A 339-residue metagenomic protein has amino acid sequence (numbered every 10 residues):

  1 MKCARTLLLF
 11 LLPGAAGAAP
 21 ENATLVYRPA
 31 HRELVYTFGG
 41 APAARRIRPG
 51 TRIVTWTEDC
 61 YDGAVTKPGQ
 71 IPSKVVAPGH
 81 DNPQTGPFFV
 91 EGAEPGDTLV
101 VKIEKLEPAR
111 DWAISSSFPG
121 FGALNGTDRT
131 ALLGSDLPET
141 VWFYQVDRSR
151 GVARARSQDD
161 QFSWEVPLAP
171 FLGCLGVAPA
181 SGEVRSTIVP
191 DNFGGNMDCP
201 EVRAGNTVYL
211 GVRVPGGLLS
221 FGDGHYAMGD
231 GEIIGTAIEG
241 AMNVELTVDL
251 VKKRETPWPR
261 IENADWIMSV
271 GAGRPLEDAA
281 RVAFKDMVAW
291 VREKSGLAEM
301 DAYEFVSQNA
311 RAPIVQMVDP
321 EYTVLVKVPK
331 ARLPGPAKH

Functional and structural regions predicted by a protein language model:
K2-L9: Sec-dependent signal peptide recognition, specifically the positively charged N-region followed immediately by
L9-A18: Hydrophobic h-region of N-terminal signal peptides that target proteins for export in Gram-negative bacteria
N22-V76: N-terminal, Lys/Arg-enriched amphipathic/low-complexity engagement segments that precede the first folded domain
R28-F38, P78-T85, R185-F193: Short, structured beta-strand/loop micro-motifs enriched in basic residues and often containing a Trp
C60-P72, L106-S117, G216-Y226, V315-V318: Short, Lys/Arg- and Gly-enriched loop/turn segments at beta-strand edges
L106-R203: Intrinsically disordered, low-complexity linker/loop segments enriched in Gly/Pro and charged/polar residues
L168-E277: Conserved mixed alpha/beta catalytic, RNA-binding, or beta-rich assembly cores of soluble enzyme, regulatory
